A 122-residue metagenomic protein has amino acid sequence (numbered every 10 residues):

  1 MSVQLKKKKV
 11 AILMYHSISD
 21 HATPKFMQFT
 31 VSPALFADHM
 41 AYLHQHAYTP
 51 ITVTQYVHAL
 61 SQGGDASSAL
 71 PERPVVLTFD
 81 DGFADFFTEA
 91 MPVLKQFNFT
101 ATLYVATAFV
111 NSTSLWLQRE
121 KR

Functional and structural regions predicted by a protein language model:
M1-K9: Membrane-proximal basic amphipathic "stem/tether" segments
K9, F26-V31, L35, Y42-R122: Active-site beta->alpha N-cap acidic-glycine motif
L13-I18, A106-T107: Short loop/turn segments at strand-loop or loop-helix junctions that form parts of catalytic or ligand-binding pockets
D20-P24: Short, solvent-exposed loop/turn elements at domain surfaces
